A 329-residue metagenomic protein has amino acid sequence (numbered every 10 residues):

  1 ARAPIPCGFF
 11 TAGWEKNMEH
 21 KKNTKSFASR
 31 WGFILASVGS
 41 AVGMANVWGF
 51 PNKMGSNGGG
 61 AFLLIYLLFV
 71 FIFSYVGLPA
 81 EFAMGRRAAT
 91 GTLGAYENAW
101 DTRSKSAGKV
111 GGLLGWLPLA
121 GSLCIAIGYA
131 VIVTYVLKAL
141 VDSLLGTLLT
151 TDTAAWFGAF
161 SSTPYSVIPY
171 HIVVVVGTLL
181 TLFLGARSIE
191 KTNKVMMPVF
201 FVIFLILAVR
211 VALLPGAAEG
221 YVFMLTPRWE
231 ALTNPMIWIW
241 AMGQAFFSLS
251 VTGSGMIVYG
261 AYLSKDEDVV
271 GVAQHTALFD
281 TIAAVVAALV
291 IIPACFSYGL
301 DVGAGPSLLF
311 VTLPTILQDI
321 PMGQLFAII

Functional and structural regions predicted by a protein language model:
A1-N17: Short, Lys/Arg-enriched N-terminal segments with co-localized hydrophobic residues within the first ~10-30 amino acids
E19-F27, E190-I329: Membrane-embedded translocation segments of transport machinery
K21-K25, N52-N57, R87-A120, A130-A186 (+2 more regions): Inter-helical loop and helix-membrane interface segments of multi-pass membrane transporters/permeases
S29-F69, S254-L263, E267-Q274, L278-T281 (+1 more regions): Transmembrane helix-boundary motif of multi-pass solute transporters/channels
R30, L35-V38, I65-S104, A294 (+1 more regions): Juxtamembrane transmembrane-helix boundary signature
G32, G59-L67, K109-A126, E190-F200 (+1 more regions): Alpha-helical transmembrane segments and their helix-start/interface "positive-inside/aromatic belt" motifs in integral
L35-A41, L67-I72, L117-G128, I172-G177 (+2 more regions): Hydrophobic alpha-helical transmembrane segments of multi-pass membrane proteins
F69-L78, L117-K138, V199-A208, F279-I292: Hydrophobic alpha-helical membrane-insertion segments
